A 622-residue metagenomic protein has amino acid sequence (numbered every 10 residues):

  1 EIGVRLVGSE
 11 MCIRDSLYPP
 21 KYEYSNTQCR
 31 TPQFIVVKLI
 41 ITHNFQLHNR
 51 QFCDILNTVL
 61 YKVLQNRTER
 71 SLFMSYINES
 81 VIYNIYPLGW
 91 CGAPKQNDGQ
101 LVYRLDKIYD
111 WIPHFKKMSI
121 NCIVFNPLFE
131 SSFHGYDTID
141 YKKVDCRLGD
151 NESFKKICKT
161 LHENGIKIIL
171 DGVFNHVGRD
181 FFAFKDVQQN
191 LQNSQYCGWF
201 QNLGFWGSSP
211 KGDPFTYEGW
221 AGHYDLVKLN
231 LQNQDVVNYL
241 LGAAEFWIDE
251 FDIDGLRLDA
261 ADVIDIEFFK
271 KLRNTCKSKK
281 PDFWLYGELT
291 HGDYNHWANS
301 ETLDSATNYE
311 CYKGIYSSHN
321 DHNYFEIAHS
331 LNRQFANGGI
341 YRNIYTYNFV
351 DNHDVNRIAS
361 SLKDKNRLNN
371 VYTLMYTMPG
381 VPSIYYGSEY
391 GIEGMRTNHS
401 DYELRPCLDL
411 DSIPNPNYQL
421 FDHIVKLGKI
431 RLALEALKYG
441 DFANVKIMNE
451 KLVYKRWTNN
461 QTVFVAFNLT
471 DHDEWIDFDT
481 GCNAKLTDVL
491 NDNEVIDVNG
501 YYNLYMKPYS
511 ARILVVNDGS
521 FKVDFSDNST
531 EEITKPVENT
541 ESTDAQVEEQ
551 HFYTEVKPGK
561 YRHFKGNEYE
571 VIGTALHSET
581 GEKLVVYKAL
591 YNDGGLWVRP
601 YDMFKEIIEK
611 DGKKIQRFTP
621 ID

Functional and structural regions predicted by a protein language model:
E1-S16: Single conserved hydrophobic/aromatic residue that forms the stacking wall/gate of nucleotide- or nucleobase-binding
S16-Y18, Y24, K38, N44 (+3 more regions): Short, positively charged and aromatic/hydrophobic N-terminal segments
N57, R67-V124, E130, T160 (+1 more regions): Carbohydrate-interacting/catalytic domains
S75-V81, Y86-N121, L128-E250, L272-S278 (+1 more regions): Substrate-binding/active-site clefts of carbohydrate-active enzymes
I85, F115, F125, Y141 (+10 more regions): Conserved, mostly hydrophobic/aromatic
C158, N164, Q188, D249 (+5 more regions): Active-site-proximal helices and loops of the catalytic beta/alpha 8
S300, I344-Y347, D351, N356-K365 (+1 more regions): Aromatic/acidic polysaccharide-binding cleft in carbohydrate-active enzymes
K535-D622: Mixed-charge, low-complexity intrinsically disordered regions
